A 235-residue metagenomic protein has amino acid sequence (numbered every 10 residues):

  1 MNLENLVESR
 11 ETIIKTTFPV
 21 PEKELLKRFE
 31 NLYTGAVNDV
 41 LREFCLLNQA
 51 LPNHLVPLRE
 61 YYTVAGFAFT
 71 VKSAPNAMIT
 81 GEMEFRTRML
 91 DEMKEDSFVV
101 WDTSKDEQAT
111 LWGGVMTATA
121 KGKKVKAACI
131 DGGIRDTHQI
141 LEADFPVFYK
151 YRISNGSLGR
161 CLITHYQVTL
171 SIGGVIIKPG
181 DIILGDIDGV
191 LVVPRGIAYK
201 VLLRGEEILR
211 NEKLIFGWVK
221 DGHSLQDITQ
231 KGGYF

Functional and structural regions predicted by a protein language model:
M1-R86, F98, N211, G217-H223 (+1 more regions): Intrinsically disordered, low-complexity regions enriched in acidic/Ser/Thr/Pro/Gln residues
L32-A36, G66, E84, R88 (+7 more regions): Conserved active-site and cofactor/substrate-binding residues in soluble primary-metabolism enzymes
A50-N53, K72, V100-D102, A128-G132 (+2 more regions): General beta-strand structural signal in soluble alpha/beta enzymes
A65-F67, K94-S97, K123-K126, E142-F145 (+3 more regions): Short coil/turn connectors at secondary-structure junctions
M89-D131: Extracellular/luminal Protease-associated
G122, K126-I153: Ligand/cofactor pocket segment of small-molecule handling proteins
R152-I228: Acidic, glycine-rich flexible loop/linker segments
